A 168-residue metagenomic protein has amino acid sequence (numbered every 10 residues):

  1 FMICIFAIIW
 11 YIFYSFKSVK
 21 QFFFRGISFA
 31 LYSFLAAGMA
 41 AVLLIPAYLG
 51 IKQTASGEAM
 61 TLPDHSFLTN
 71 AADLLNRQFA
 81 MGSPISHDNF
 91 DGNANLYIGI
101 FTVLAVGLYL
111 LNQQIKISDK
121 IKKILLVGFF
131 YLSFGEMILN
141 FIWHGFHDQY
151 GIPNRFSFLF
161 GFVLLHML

Functional and structural regions predicted by a protein language model:
M2-I3, I12, K17, D119-K122 (+2 more regions): Helix-loop-helix transmembrane hairpins and adjacent membrane-interface loops of multi-pass inner-membrane proteins
M2-L35: Perimembrane helix-loop-helix junctions
I5-F13, V103-L110, F162-L168: Transmembrane alpha-helical segments
K20, F146-Q149: Membrane interface segments of multi-pass transport proteins and intramembrane proteases
R25-S28, Y32-Q113, I117-K122, F130 (+2 more regions): Periplasmic/ER-lumenal interhelical loops and adjacent helix-loop junctions in multi-pass membrane proteins
Q149-L168: Hydrophobic/aromatic-rich transmembrane helices and adjacent perimembrane loops
